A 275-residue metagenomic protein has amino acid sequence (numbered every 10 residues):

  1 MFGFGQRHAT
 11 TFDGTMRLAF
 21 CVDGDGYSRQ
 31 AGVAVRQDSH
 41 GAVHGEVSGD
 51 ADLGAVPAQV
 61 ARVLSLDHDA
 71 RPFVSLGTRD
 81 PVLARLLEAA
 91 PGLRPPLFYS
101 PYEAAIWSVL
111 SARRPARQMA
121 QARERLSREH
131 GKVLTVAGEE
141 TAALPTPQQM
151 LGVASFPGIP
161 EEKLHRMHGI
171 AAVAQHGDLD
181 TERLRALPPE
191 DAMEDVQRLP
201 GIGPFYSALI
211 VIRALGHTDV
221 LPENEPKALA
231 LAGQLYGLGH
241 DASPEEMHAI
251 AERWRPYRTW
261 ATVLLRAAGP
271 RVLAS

Functional and structural regions predicted by a protein language model:
M1-S275: HhH-family (HhH-GPD) DNA N-glycosylase catalytic core used in base-excision repair
